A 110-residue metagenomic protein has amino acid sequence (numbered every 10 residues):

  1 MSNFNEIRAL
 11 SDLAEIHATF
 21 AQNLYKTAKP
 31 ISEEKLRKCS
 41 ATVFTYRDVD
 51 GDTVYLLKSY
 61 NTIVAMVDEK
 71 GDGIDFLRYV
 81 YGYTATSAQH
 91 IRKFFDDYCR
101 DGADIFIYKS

Functional and structural regions predicted by a protein language model:
M1-S110: Terminal leader/tail segments of proteins
